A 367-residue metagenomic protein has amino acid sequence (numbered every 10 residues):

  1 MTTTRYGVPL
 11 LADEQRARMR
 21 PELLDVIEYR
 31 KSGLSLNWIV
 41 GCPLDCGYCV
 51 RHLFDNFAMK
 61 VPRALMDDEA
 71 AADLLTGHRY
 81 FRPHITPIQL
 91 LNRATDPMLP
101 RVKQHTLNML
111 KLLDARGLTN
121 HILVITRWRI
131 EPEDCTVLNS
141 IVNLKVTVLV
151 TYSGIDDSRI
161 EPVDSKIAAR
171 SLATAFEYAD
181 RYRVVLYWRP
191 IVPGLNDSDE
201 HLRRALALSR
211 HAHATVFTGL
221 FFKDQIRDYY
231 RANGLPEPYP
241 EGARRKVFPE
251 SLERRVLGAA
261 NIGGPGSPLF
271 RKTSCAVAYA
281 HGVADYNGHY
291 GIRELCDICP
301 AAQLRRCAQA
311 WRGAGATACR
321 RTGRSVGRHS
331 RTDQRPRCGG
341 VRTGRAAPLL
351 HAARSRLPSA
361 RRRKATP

Functional and structural regions predicted by a protein language model:
M1-L11, Q15-M19, R227-P367: C-terminal accessory extensions appended to soluble enzyme cores
T4-L149, A346, H351-P367: Conserved Radical SAM active-site core
L36, V40-P43, L206-F217, G263-G266: Internal hydrophobic scaffold segments of catalytic domains
L44-G47, R51, A207, R254 (+1 more regions): A broad, structural surface signal
R51-F54, D96, I191, P265 (+1 more regions): Residue-level marker of positions within ordered structural domains that often coincide with functionally constrained
F57, H121, R183-V185, S267-F270: A local structural micro-motif
A70-L252: Conserved AdoMet/S-adenosylmethionine-binding subsite of the radical SAM
